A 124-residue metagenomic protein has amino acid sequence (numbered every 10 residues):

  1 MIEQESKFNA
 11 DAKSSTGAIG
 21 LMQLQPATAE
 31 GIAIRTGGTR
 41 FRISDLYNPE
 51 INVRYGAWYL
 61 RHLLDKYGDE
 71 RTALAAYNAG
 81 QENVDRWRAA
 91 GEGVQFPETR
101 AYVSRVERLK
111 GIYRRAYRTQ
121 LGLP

Functional and structural regions predicted by a protein language model:
I2-P124: Catalytic glycan-binding domains that act on GlcNAc-containing polysaccharides
